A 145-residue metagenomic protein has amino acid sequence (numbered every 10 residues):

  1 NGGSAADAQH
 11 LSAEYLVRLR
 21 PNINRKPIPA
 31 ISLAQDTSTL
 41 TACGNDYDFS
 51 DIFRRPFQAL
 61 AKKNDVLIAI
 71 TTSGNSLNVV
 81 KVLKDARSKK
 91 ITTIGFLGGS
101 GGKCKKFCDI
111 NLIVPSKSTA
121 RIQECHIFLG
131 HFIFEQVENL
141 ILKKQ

Functional and structural regions predicted by a protein language model:
N1: Active-site donor-nucleotide binding/catalytic segment of nucleotide-sugar enzymes
S4-K143: Glycine-rich phosphate-binding loops that contact phosphosugars or nucleotide phosphates
